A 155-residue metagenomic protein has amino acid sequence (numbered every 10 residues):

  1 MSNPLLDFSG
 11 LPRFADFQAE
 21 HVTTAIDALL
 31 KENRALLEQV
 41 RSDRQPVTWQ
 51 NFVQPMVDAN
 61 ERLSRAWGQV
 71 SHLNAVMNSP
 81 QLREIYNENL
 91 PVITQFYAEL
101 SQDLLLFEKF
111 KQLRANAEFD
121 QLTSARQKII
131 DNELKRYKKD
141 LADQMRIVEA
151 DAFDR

Functional and structural regions predicted by a protein language model:
M1-R155: Zn2+-dependent metallopeptidase catalytic domains
